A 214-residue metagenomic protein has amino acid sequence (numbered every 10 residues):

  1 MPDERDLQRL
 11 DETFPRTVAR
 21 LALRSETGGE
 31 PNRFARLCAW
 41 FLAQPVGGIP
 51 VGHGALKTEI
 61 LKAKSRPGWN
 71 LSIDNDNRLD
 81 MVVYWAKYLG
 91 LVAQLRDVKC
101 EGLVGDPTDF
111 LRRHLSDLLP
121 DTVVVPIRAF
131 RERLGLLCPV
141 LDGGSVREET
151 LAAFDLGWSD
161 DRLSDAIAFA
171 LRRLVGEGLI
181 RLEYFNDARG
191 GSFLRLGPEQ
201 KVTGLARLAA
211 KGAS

Functional and structural regions predicted by a protein language model:
M1-S214: Donor-sugar nucleotide-binding helix/loop cap in glycosyltransferases
